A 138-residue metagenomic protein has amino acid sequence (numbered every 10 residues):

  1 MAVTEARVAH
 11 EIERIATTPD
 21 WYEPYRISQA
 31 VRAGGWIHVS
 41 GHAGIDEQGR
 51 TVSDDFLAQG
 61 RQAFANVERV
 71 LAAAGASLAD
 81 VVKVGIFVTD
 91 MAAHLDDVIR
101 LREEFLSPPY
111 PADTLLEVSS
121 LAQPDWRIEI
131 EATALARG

Functional and structural regions predicted by a protein language model:
M1-A65, R69-V82, V88-G138: N-terminal presequence-like segments and the immediate start of the first folded domain
